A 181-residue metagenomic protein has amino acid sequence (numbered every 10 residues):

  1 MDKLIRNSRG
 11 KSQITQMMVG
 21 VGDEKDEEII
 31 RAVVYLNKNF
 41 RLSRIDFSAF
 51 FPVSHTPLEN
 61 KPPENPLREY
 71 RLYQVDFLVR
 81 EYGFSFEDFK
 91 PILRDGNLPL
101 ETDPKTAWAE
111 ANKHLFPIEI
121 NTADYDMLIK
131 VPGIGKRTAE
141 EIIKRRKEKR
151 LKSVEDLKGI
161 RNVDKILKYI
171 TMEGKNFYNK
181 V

Functional and structural regions predicted by a protein language model:
M1-F84: Conserved AdoMet/S-adenosylmethionine-binding subsite of the radical SAM
D23, R150-L151: Conserved aromatic
Y35-L42, R161-I170: Structural recognition of alpha->loop->beta junctions
H55-K130, K165-V181: Long, highly charged, low-complexity intrinsically disordered interaction regions that mediate electrostatic DNA/RNA
P117-A123, L128-V131, I142, L151-I160: A short amphipathic alpha-helix within small helical-bundle interaction modules
R145-R146: Residue-level signature of tetratricopeptide-repeat
